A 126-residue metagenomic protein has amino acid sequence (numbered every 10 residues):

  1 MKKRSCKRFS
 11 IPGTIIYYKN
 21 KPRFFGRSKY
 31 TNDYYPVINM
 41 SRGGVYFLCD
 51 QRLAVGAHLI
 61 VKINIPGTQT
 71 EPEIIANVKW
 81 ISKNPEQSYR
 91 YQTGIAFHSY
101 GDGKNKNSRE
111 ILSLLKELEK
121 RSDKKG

Functional and structural regions predicted by a protein language model:
M1-M40, S113-G126: N-terminal helix initiation/capping motif
F9-S10, K29-N32, I65-I75: Short coil-to-beta-strand transition motifs
T14-Y18, H58-E71: Short conserved beta-strand and strand-loop elements enriched in small hydrophobics with frequent Asp/Gly
N20, R42, I81-Q87: Short, conserved beta-turn/loop elements at beta-strand boundaries and strand-helix junctions
K21-I63, G94: Short strand-loop-strand
Y35, E73-S82: Short beta-strand-centered aromatic/proline hotspots
L48-C49, N84-F97: Short, solvent-exposed secondary-structure boundary/capping segments
G94, D102-I111: A short macromolecule-binding patch
